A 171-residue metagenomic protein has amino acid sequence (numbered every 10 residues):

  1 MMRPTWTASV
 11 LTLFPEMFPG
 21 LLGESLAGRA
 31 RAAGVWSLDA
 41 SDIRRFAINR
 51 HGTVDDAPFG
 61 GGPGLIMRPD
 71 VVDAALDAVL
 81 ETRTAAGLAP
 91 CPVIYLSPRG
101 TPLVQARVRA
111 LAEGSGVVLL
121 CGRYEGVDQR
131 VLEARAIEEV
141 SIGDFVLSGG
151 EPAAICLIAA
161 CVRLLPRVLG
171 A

Functional and structural regions predicted by a protein language model:
M1-A85: N-terminal nucleotide/polyanion-binding subdomain common to many enzyme families
S9-L11, D39-S41, P92-I94, V117-V118 (+1 more regions): Hydrophobic/aromatic beta-strand patches that form the interior of the parallel beta-sheet core in alpha/beta enzyme
L13, I43, L96-R99, C121-Y124 (+2 more regions): Fold-independent oxyanion-binding glycine-rich loops and adjacent beta-strand/coil segments at enzyme active sites
S25-A30, R109-E113, A134: Short, solvent-exposed amphipathic alpha-helical segments in soluble enzyme and RNA/protein-processing domains
A30, D56-G60, V118, E139 (+1 more regions): Short glycine- and Lys/Arg-enriched binding-loop motifs that mark or flank ligand-binding interfaces
H51, Q105-R107, R130-L132: Short, well-ordered secondary-structure micro-motifs
M67-R123: S-adenosyl-L-methionine/SAH cofactor-binding core of RNA-modifying enzymes
V127, V131-A171: Structured adenosyl-cofactor binding patch, chiefly the S-adenosyl-L-methionine
